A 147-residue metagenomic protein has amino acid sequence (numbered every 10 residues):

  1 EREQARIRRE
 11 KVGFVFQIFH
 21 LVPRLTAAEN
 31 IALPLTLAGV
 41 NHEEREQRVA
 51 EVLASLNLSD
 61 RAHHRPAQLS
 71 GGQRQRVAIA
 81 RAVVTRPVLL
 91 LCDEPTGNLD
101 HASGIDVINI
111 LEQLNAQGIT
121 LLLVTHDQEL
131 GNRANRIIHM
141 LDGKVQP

Functional and structural regions predicted by a protein language model:
E1-M140: ABC family nucleotide-binding domain
D142-P147: Conserved switch/coupling elements of ABC/ABC-like ATPase nucleotide-binding domains
